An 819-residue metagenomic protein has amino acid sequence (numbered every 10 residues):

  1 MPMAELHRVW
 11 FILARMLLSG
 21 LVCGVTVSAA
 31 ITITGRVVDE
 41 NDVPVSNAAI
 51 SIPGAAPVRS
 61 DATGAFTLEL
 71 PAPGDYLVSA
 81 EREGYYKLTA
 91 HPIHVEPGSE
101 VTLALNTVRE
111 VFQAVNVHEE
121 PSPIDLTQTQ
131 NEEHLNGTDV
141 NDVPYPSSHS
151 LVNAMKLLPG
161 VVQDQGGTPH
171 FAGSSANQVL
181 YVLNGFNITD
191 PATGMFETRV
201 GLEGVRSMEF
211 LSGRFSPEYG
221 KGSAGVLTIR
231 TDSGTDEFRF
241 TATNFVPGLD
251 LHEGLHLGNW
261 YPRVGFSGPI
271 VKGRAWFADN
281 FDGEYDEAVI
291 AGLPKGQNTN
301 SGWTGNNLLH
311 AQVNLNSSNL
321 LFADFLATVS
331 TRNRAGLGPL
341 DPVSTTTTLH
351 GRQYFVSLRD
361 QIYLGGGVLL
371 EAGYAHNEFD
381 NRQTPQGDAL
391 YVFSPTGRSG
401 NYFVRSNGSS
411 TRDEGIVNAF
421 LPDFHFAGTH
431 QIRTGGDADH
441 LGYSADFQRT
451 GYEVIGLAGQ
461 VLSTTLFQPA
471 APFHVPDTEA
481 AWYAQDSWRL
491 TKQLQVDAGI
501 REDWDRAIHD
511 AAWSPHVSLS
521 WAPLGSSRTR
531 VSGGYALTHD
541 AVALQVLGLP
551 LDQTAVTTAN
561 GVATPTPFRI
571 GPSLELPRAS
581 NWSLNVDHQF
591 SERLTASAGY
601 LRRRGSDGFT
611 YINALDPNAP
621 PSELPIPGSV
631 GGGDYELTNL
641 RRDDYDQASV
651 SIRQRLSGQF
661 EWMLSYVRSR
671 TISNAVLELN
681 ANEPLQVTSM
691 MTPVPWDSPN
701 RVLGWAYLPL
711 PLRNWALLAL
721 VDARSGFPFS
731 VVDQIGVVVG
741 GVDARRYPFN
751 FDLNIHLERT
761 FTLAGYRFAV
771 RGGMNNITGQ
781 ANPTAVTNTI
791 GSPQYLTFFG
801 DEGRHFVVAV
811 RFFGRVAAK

Functional and structural regions predicted by a protein language model:
V27-N136, T189: Periplasm-facing N-terminal accessory domains of Gram-negative outer-membrane beta-barrel systems
Y86, H91-T102, Q113-S233, T243-L255 (+3 more regions): Periplasmic N-terminal accessory/gating domains of Gram-negative outer-membrane beta-barrel systems
E119, F240-V246, D279-G283, A323-A327 (+10 more regions): Transmembrane beta-barrel strands of outer-membrane/channel proteins
H256-R332, T348-A372, P515, S665: Transmembrane beta-barrel wall of Gram-negative outer-membrane proteins
N319-Y483, P620-S622, P627-E636: Replace "related TpsB outer-membrane translocases also match" with "some related outer-membrane beta-barrels such as
T491, S597-T610, A614-S730: Gram-negative outer-membrane beta-barrel transporters
S518-R641, P748: Solvent-exposed loop/turn elements at secondary-structure boundaries
R593, P711-I735, E758-K819: C-terminal beta-signal and adjacent terminal beta-strands/loops of Gram-negative outer-membrane beta-barrel proteins
